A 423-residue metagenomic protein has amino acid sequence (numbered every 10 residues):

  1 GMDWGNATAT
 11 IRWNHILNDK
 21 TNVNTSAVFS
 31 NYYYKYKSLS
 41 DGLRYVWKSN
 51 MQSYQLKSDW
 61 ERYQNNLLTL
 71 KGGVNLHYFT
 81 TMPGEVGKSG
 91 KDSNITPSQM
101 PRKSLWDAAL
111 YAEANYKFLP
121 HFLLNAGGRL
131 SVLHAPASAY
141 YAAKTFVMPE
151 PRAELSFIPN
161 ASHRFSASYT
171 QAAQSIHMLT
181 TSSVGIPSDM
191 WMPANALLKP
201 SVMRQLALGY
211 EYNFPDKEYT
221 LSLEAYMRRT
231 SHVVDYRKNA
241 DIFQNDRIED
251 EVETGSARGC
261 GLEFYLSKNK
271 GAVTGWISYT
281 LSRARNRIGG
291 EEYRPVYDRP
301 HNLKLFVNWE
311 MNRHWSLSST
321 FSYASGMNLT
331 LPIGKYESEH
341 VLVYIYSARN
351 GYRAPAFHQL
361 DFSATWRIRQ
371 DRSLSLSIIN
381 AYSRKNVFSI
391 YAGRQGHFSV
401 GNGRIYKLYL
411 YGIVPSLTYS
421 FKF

Functional and structural regions predicted by a protein language model:
G1, T8, R12, L39-K48 (+11 more regions): Extracellular loop and loop/strand-boundary signature of outer-membrane beta-barrel proteins
G1-I16, Q99-L105, E154, A173-T230 (+4 more regions): Outer-membrane beta-barrel signature, preferentially recognizing the C-terminal barrel domain of Gram-negative
D3-Y140, S222-A225, K268-A272, W276: Face-selective signature of the C-terminal outer-membrane beta-barrel domain
I11-H15, L56-R62, L110-Y116, A153-F157 (+8 more regions): Residues on the lipid-exposed face of transmembrane beta-strands in outer-membrane beta-barrel proteins
N18-K20, Y63-L67, L119-L123, I158-S162 (+8 more regions): Outer-membrane beta-barrel channels and translocator barrels
Y33, T80-G90, H134, A143 (+5 more regions): Surface-exposed extracellular loop regions of Gram-negative outer-membrane beta-barrel proteins, predominantly
L119, Y226-R229, I248-L331, S420: Gram-negative outer-membrane beta-barrel transporters
A173, R229-S231, H314, Y323-E339 (+1 more regions): C-terminal beta-signal and adjacent terminal beta-strands/loops of Gram-negative outer-membrane beta-barrel proteins
